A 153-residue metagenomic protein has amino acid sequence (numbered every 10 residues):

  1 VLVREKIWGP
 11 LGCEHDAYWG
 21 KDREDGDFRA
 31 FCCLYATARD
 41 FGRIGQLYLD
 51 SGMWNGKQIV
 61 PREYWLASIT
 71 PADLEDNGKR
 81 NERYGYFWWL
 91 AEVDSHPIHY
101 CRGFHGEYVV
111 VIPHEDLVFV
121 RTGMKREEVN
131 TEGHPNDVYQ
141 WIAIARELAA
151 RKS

Functional and structural regions predicted by a protein language model:
V1-F31, A36: Active-site helix/loop module of the DD-peptidase/beta-lactamase fold, centered on the serine-lysine SxxK catalytic
V1-R4, G52-P61, N77: Structural helix-adjacent loops and short alpha-helical linkers that scaffold large soluble proteins
V3-R4, W8, G42-L49, W65 (+3 more regions): Non-transmembrane alpha-helical segments in soluble domains of secreted/periplasmic/extracellular proteins
K6, P10-H15, A38, G45-G52 (+2 more regions): Sec/Tat-exported extracytoplasmic proteins
E14-D22, L66-V120: Active-site Gly/Thr loop motif
C32, Q58-W65: A solvent-exposed, acidic/Ser-Thr-rich amphipathic alpha-helical stretch
C32-M53, E107-G123: Active-site-proximal alpha-helical segments within enzyme catalytic domains
G103-S153: Structured C-terminal helix/loop/strand segments within mature extracytoplasmic catalytic/sensor domains
